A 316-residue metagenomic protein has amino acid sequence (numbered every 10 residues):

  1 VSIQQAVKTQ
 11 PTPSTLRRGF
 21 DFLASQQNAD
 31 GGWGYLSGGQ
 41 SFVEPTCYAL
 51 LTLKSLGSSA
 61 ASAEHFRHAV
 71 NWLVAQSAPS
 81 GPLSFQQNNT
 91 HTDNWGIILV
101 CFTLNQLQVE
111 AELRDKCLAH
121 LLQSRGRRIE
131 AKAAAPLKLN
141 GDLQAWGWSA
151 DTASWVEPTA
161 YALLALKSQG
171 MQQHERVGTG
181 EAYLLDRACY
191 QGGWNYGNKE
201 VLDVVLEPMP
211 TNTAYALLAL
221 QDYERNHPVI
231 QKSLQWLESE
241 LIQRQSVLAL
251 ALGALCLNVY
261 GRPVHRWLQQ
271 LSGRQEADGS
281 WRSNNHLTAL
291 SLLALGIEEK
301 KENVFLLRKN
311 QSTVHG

Functional and structural regions predicted by a protein language model:
V1-R18, G34-H68, P79-A119, Q123-A182 (+3 more regions): An alpha-helical repeat/solenoid feature that recognizes helix-turn-helix modules
L73: Patatin-like phospholipase
Q275-E276: Predominantly the C-terminal beta-signal and adjacent terminal strand-loop region of outer-membrane beta-barrel
